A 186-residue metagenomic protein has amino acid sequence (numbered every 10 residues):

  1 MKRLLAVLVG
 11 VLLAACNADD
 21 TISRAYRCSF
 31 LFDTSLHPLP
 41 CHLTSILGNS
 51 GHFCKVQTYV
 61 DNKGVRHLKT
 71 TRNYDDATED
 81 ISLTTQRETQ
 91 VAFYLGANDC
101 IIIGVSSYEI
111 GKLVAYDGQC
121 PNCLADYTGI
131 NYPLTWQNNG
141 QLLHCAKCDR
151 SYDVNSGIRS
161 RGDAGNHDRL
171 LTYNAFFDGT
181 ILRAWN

Functional and structural regions predicted by a protein language model:
M1-V7: Sec-dependent signal peptide recognition, specifically the positively charged N-region followed immediately by
R3, S106-S107, G162: A general structural-boundary detector
L8, K112-A115, N139-G140, L170: Flanking scaffold residues of small Cys/His-coordinated metal-binding clusters
L12-A15: C-terminal motif of bacterial Sec signal peptides marking the signal peptidase cleavage site
D20-T135, N174-N186: N-terminal pre-ligand scaffold of iron-sulfur
C123, C148-D149: Short Cys/His-rich metal-coordination motifs, predominantly Zn2+-binding knuckles/fingers
Q137-L143, S151-W185: Polybasic, low-complexity binding patches
